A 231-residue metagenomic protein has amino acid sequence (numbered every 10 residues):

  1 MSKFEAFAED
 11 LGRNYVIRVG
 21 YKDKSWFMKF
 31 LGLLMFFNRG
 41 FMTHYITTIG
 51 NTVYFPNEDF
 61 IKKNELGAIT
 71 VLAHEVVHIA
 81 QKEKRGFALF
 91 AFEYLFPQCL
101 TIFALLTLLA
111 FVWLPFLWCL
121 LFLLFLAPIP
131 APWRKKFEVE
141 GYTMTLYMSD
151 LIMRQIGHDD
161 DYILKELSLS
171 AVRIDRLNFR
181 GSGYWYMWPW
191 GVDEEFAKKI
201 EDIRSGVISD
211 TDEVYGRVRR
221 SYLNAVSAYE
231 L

Functional and structural regions predicted by a protein language model:
M1-N57: Auxiliary, metal-adjacent structural segments of Zn-dependent hydrolase domains
F4-A8, P97-L231: Metalloprotease/metallohydrolase-associated module, dominated by Zn2+-dependent proteases
S25-W26, R85-G86, Y184, E213: Coil-to-alpha-helix initiation sites in intrinsically disordered, low-complexity, charged segments
S25-W26, Y94-P97: Acidic helix-start/capping segments at beta-turn-to-alpha-helix junctions
Y45-L72, F87: Short pre-active-site segment immediately N-terminal to the catalytic Zn-binding motif
H74, H78, K135-E138: Histidine-centered active-site/metal-ligand motif
E75-L95: Catalytic Zn2+-binding segment of zinc metalloproteases
